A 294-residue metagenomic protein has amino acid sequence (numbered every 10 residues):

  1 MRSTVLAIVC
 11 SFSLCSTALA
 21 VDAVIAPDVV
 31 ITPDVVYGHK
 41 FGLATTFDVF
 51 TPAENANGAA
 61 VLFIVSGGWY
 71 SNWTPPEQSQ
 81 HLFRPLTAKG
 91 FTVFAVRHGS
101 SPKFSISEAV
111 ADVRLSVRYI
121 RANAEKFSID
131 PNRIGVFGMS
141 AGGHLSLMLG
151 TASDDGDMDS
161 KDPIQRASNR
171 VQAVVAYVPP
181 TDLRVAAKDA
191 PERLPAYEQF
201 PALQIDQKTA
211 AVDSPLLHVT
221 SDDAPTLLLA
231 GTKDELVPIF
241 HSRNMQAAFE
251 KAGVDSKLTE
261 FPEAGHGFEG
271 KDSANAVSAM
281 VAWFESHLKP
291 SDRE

Functional and structural regions predicted by a protein language model:
V21-N55: N-terminal cap/lid segment of alpha/beta-hydrolase-fold proteins
D22-V30, K40, G150, P163 (+3 more regions): Mobile cap/lid helix-loop segments that gate and shape the active-site cleft of serine hydrolases
D48, L227-L229, I239-E294: C-terminal catalytic histidine-bearing segment of alpha/beta-hydrolase fold enzymes
N57-G67: Short beta-strand element of the alpha/beta-hydrolase
P75-F94: Short amphipathic alpha-helix adjacent to the substrate-entry channel of hydrolases
L115-D189: Primarily recognizes the serine-hydrolase "nucleophile elbow" in alpha/beta-hydrolase and SGNH/GDSL folds
D182-L183, K233-V237: Acidic catalytic loop of the alpha/beta-hydrolase fold
D222, L228-A230, D234: Short beta-strand/loop motif that positions the catalytic acidic residue of the alpha/beta-hydrolase fold
